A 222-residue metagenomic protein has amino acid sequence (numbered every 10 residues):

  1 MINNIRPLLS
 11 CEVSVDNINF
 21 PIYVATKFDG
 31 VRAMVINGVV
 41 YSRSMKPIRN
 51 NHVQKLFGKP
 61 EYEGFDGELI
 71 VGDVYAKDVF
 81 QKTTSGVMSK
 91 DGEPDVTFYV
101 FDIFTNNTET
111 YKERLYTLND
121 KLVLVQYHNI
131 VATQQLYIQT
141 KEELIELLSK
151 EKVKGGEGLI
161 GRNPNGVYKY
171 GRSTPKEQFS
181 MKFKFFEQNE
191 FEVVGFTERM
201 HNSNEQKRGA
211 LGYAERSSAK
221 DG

Functional and structural regions predicted by a protein language model:
M1-Y23: Conserved, charged/glycine-enriched, solvent-exposed linker/hinge segments that sit just outside catalytic
N3, D16-I18, K59-E61, G155 (+1 more regions): A short, polar/charged loop/turn motif at coil->beta-strand junctions and beta-hairpin connectors
P7-S14, V79-S85, Q139-I145: Short, motif-level signal for alpha-helix interfacial/capping segments enriched in acidic residues and aromatics/proline
C11, F101-I103, P164, F196: Fold-independent oxyanion-binding glycine-rich loops and adjacent beta-strand/coil segments at enzyme active sites
V15-I130: Covalent nucleotidyltransferase
A25, V31-V35, V39-E68, S173-G222: Classical nucleotidyltransferase
G92-E93, K152-V153, D221: Extracellular/periplasmic catalytic domains that process cell-envelope and extracellular macromolecules
Q135-H201: Amphipathic alpha-helical
